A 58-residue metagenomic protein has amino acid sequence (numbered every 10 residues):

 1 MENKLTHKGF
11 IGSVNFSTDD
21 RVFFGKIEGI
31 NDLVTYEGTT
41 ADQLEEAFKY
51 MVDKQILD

Functional and structural regions predicted by a protein language model:
M1-N15: Short N-terminal "domain-start" leader segments that mark the transition from disordered tails or signal peptides into
S13-T35: A short, structured beta-strand/loop element
T39-Q43: Alpha-helix N-cap recognition
E45-D58: A short N-terminal helical cap/helix-turn-helix that marks the beginning of AMP-binding/adenylate-forming
